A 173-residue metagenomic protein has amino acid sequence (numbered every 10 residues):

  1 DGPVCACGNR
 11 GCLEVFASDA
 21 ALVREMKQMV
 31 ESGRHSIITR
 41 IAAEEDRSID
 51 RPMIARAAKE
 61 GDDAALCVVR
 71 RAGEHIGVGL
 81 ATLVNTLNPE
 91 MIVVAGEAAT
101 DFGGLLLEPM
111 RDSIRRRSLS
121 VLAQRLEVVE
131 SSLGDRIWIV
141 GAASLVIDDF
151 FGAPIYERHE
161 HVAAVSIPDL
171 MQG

Functional and structural regions predicted by a protein language model:
G2-V4, N9, L13-G173: ATP-binding/phosphotransfer module of carbohydrate and carboxylate kinases, centering on a glycine-rich
